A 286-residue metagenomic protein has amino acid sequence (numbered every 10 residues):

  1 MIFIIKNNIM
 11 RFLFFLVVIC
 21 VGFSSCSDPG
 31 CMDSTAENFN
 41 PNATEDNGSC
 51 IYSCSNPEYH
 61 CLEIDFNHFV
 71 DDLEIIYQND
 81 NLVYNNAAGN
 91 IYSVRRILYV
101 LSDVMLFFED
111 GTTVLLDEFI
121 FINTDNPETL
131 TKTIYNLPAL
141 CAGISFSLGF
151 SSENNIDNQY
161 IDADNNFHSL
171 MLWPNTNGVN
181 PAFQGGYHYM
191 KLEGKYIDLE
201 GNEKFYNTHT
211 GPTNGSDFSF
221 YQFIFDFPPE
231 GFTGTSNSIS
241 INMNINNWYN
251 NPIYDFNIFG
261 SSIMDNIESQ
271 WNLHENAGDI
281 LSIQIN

Functional and structural regions predicted by a protein language model:
I4, F12-G22: Sec-dependent N-terminal signal peptides
V21-C61: Bacterial Sec-dependent N-terminal signal peptides
C54-N286: A short, solvent-exposed, low-complexity linear motif enriched for acidic/polar residues with Pro/Gly/Ser/Thr
